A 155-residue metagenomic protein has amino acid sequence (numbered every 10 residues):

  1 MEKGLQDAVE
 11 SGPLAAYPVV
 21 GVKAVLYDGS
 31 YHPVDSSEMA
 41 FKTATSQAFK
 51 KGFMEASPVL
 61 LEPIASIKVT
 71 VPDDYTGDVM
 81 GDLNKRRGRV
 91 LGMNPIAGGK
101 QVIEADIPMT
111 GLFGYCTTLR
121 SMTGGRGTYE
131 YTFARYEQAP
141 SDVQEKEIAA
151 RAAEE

Functional and structural regions predicted by a protein language model:
M1-E155: Accessory interaction regions appended to the cores of large information-processing enzymes
